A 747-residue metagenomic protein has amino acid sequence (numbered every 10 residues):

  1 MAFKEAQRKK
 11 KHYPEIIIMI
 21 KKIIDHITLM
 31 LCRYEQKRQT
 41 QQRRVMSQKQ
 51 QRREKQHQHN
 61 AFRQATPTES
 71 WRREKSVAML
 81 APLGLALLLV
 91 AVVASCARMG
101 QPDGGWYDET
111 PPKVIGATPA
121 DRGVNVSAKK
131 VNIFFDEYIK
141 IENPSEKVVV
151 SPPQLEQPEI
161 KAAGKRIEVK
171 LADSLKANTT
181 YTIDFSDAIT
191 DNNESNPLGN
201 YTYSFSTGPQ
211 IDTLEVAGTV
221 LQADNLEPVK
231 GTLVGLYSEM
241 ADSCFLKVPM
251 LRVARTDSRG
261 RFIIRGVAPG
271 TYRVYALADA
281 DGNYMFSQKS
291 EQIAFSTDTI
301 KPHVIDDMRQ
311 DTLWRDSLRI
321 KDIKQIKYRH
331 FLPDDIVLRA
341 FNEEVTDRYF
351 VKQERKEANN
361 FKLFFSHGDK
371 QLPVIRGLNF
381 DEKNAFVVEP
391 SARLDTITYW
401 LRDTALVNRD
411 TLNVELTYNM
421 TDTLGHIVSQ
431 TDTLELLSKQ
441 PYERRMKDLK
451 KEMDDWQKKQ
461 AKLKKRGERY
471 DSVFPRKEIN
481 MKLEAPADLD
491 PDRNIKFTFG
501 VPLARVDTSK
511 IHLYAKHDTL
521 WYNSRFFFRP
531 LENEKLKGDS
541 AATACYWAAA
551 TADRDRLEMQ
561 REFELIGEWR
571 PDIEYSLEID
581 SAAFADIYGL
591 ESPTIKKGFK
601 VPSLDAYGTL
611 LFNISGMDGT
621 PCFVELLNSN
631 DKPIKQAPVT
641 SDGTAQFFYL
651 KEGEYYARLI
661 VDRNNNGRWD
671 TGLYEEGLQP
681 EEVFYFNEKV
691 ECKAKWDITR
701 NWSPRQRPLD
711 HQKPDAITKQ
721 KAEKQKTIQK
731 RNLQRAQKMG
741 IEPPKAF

Functional and structural regions predicted by a protein language model:
E5-K11, R72-R73: Intrinsically disordered, glycine-rich low-complexity segments
Y13-I18: Short, Lys/Arg-enriched N-terminal segments with co-localized hydrophobic residues within the first ~10-30 amino acids
I20-I27, L31-E35, R43-K55, N60-F62 (+1 more regions): N-terminal targeting or signal-anchor segments and their processing/structural boundaries
T40, Q64-T66: N-terminal polybasic/positive-inside topogenic patches
